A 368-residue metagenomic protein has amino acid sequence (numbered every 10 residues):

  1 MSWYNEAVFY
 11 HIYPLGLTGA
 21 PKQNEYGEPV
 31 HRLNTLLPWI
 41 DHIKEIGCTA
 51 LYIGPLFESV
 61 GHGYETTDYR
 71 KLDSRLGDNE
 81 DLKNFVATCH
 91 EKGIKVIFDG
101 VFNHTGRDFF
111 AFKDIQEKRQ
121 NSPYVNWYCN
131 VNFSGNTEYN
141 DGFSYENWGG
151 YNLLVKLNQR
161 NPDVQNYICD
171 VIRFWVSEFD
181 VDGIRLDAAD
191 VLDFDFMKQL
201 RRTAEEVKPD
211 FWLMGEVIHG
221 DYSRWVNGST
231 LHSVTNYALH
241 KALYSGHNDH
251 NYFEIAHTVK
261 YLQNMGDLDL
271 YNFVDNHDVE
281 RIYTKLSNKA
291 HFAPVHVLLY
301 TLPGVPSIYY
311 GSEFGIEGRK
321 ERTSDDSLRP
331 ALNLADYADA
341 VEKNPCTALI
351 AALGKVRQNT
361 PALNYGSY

Functional and structural regions predicted by a protein language model:
M1-F98, N103-T105, F110-D114, E146 (+3 more regions): N-terminal structural segment of carbohydrate-active enzymes
S2-E6, E28, E254-Y368: Loop/helix patches that line or flank the sugar-binding groove of alpha-linked glycan CAZymes
V8-H11, L51-I53, V96-F98, I184 (+4 more regions): Hydrophobic faces of well-ordered beta-strands that scaffold small-molecule active sites in alpha/beta enzyme cores
G27-P29, H62-S74, F102-D141, R202 (+2 more regions): Aromatic- and acidic-residue-enriched segments that line the glycan-binding/catalytic groove of carbohydrate-active
P29-H42, R160-E178, F292-H296: Short, acidic/polar
V86, H90, Q116, S177 (+4 more regions): Active-site-proximal helices and loops of the catalytic beta/alpha 8
T88, K92, F110-L154, A242-Y261: Core domains of carbohydrate- and sulfate-ester-processing enzymes
F102-H104, L153, N166-F194, L270-N276: Active-site groove signature of glycoside hydrolases
